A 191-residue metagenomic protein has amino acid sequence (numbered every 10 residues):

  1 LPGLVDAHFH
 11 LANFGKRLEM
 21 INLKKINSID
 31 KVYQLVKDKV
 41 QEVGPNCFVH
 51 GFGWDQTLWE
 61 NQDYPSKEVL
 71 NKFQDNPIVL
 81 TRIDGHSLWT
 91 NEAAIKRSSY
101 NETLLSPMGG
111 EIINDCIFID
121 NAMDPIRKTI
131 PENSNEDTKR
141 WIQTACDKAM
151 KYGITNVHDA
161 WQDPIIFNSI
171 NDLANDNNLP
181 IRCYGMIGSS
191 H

Functional and structural regions predicted by a protein language model:
L1-H191: Divalent metal-binding segments
